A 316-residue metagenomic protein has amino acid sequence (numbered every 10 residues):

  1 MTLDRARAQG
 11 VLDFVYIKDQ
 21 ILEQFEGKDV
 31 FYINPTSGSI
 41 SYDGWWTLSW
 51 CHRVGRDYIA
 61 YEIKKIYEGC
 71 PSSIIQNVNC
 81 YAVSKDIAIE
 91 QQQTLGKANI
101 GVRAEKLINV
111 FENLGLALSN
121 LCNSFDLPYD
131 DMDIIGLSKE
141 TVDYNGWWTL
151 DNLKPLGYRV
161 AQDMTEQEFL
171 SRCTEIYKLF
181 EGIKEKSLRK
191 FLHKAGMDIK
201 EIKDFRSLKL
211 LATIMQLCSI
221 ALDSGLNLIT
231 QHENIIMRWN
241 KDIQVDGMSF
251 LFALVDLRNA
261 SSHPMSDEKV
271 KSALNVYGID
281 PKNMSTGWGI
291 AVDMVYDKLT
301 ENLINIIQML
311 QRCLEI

Functional and structural regions predicted by a protein language model:
M1-R172, E181: Extended, non-transmembrane interaction/recognition domains
L137-I316: Amphipathic, oligomerization/interface secondary-structure segments
